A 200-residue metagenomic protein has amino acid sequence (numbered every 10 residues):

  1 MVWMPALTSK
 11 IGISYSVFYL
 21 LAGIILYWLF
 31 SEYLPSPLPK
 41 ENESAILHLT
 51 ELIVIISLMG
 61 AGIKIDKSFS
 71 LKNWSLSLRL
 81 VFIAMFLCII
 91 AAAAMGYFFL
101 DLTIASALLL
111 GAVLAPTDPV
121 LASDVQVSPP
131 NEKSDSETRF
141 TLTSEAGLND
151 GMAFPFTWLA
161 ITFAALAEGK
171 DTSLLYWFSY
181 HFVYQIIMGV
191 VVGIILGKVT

Functional and structural regions predicted by a protein language model:
M1-T200: Transmembrane helical cores of multi-pass secondary ion antiporters/exchangers
